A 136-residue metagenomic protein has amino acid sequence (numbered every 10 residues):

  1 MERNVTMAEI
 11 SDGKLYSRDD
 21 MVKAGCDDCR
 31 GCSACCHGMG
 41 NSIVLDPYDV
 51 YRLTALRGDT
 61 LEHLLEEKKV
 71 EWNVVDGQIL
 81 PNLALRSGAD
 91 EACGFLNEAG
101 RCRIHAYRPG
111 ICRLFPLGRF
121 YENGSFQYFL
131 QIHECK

Functional and structural regions predicted by a protein language model:
M1-A92, L96-K136: Short loop/turn segments that flank or connect secondary-structure elements
